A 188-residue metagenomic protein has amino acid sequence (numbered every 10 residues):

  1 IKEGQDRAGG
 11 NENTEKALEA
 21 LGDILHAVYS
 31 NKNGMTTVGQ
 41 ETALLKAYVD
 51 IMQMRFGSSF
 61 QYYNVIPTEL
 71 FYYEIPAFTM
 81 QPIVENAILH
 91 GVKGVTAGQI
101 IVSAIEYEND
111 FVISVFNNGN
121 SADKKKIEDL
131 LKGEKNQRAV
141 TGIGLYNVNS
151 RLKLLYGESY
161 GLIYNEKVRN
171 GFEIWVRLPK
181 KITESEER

Functional and structural regions predicted by a protein language model:
I1-N165, F172-W175: Two-component histidine phosphotransfer core
K167-R188: C-terminal end segment of the histidine kinase catalytic
